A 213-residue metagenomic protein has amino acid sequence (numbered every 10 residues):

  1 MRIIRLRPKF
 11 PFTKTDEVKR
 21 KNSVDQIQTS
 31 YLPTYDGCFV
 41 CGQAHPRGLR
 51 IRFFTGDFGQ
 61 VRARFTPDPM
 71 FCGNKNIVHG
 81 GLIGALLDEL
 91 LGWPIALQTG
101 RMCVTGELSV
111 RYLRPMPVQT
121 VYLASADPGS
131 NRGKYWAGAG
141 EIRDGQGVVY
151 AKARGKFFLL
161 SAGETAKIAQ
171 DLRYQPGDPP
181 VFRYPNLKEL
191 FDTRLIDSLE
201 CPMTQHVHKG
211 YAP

Functional and structural regions predicted by a protein language model:
R2-S30, M116-V118, G129-P213: HotDog/MaoC-like acyl-thioester-processing domains
P11, I83, L90-L123, G129: Hydrophobic beta-strand-centered segment that forms part of the acyl-chain substrate-binding groove
T34, R47-L49, G59-V61, V104-L108 (+2 more regions): A generic structural signal for short beta-strands and their flanking turns/coil linkers
T34-V78, T193-P213: Catalytic strand-loop segment that frames the active site of acyl-thioester-processing enzymes
F54-G56, D127-N131: Short beta-strand micro-motifs enriched in acidic
R64-T66, S109-R111, S125-D127, E141 (+1 more regions): Residue-level recognition of well-ordered beta-strand positions that form the cores of beta-sheet-rich folds across
I77-A85: Short, conserved micro-motifs enriched in small and acidic residues
